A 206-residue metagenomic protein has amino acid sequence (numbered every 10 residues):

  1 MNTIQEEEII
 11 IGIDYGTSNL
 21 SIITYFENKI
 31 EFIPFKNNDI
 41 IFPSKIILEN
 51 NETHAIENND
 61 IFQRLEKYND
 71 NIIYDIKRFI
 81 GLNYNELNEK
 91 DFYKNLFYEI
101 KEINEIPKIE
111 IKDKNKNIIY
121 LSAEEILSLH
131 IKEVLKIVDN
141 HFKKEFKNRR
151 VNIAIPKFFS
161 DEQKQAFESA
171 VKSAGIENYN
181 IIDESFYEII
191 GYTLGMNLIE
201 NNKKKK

Functional and structural regions predicted by a protein language model:
M1-I10, N180-K206: Conserved phosphate-binding catalytic cores of ATP/NTP-utilizing and phosphoryl-transfer enzymes
N2-T17, I22-N28: Short, Gly/Pro- and small/polar-rich lid/capping loops
Q5-E7, T17, I41, N148 (+2 more regions): Short, well-ordered loop/turn elements at secondary-structure boundaries
Y15, N19, Y84, L194: Short, flexible micro-motifs
Y15-N19, I76, E184-I189: Conserved A3 ("GATE") glycine/threonine-rich loop of ANL adenylate-forming enzymes
I22-G175, D183: Phosphate-binding loop and its immediate beta->loop->alpha context in nucleotide/phosphate-handling enzymes
